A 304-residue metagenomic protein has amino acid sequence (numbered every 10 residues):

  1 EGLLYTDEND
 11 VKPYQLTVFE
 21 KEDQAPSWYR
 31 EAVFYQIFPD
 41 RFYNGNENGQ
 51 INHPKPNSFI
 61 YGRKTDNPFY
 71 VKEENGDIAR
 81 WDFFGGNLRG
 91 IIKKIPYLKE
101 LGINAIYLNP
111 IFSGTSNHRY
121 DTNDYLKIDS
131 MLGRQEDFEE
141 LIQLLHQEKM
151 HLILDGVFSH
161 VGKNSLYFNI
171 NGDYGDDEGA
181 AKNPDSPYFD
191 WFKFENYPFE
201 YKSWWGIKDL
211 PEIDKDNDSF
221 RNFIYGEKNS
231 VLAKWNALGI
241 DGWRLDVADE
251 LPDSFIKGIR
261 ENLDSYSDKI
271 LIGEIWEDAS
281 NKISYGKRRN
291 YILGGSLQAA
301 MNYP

Functional and structural regions predicted by a protein language model:
E1-H151, L166: N-terminal structural segment of carbohydrate-active enzymes
F19, F38-D40, D216, E274 (+1 more regions): Structured loops at beta-to-helix junctions and adjacent beta-edge loops in soluble globular domains
R30, N46-I60, N117-D129, F158-K202 (+2 more regions): Aromatic- and acidic-residue-enriched segments that line the glycan-binding/catalytic groove of carbohydrate-active
I37, G102-I111, Y125, H151-F158 (+1 more regions): Short acidic catalytic loops
I91, R134, F138, F220-K228 (+1 more regions): Aromatic/hydrophobic pocket-lining residues that form the small-molecule binding cavity in soluble enzyme cores
I142-H151, S159-H160, S165-D176, V231-A233 (+1 more regions): Active-site-proximal helices and loops of the catalytic beta/alpha 8
L166-I240, R244, A248-D249: Active-site-adjacent "subsite" loops/lids of carbohydrate-active enzymes
